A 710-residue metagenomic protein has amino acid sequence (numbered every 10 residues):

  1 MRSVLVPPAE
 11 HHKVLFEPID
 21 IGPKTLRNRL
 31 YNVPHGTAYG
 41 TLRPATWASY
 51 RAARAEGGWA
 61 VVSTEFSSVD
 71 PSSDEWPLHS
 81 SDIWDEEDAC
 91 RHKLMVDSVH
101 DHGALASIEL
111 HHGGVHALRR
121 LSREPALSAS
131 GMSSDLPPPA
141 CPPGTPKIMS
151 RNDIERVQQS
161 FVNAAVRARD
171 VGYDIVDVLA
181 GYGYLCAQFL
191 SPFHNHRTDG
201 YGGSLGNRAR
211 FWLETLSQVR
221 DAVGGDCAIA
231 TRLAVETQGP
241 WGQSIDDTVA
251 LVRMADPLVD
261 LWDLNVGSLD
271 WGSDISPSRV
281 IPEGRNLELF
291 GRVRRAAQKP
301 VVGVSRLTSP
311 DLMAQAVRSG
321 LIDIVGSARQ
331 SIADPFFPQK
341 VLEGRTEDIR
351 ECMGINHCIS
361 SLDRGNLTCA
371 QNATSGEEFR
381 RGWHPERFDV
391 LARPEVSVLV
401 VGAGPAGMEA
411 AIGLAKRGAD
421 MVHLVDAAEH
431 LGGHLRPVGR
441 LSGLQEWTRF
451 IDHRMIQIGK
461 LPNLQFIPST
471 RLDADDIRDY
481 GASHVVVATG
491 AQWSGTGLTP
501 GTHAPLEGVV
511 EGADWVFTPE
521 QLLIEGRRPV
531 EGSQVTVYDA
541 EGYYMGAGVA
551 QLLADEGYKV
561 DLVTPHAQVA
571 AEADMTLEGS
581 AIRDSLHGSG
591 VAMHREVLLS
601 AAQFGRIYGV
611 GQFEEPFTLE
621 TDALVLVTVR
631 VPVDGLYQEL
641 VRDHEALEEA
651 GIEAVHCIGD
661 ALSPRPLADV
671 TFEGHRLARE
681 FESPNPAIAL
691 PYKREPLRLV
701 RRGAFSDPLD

Functional and structural regions predicted by a protein language model:
M1-V401, P405, E409-K416, V422 (+3 more regions): Flavin-dependent oxidoreductase catalytic cores
E75, A314-Q315, P338-Q339, A411-G413 (+5 more regions): Short amphipathic alpha-helical segments
W262, R393-Q465, V537-L577, A581 (+5 more regions): Beta1-alpha1 glycine-rich phosphate/pyrophosphate-binding loop at the start of Rossmann-like nucleotide-binding domains
D334, Q339-K340, A410-I412, V549 (+2 more regions): Internal hydrophobic alpha-helix adjacent to the cofactor/substrate pocket in enzyme cavities
M353-N366, D476, A482-V509: Helix-enriched interaction subdomains in cytosolic or periplasmic regions, typified by TIR/SEFIR signaling/NADase cores
F379-L391, Q457-K460, F466, S494-E556 (+1 more regions): Glycine-rich dinucleotide-binding loop and its adjacent helix/turn
T448-S494, E511-D514, T518-R527, E531-S533 (+2 more regions): A Rossmann-like FAD-binding core segment of flavoenzymes
E572-M575, A661-S663, S683-D710: Active-site-proximal substrate-binding core of FAD-dependent oxidoreductases
